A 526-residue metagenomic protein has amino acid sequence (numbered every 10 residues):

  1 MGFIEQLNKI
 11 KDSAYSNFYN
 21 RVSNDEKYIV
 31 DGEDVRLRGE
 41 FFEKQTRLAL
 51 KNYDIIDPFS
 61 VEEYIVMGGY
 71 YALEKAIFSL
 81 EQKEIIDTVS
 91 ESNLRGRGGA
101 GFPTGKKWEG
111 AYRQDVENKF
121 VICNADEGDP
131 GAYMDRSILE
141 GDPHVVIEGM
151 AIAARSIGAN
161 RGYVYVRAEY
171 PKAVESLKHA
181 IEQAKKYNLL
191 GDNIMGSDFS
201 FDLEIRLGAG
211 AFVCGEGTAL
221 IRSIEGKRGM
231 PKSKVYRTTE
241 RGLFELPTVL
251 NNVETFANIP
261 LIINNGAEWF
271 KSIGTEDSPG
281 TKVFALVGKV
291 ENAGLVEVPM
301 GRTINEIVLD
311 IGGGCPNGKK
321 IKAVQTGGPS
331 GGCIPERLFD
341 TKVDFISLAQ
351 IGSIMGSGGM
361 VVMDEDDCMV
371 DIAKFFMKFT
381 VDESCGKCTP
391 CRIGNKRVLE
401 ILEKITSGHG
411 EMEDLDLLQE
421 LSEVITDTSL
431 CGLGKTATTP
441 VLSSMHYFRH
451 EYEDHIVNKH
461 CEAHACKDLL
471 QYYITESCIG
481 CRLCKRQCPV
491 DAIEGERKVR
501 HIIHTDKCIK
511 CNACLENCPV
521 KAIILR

Functional and structural regions predicted by a protein language model:
M1-I10, A72-E91, E117-V121, A125 (+7 more regions): Ferredoxin-type iron-sulfur electron-transfer modules in oxidoreductases and energy-metabolism complexes
E5-V89, N251-G266: Flexible inter-domain linker/hinge segments
I56, Y64-Y71, V121-D135, T238-L243 (+2 more regions): Gly-rich Lys/Arg/Thr-decorated short loops/hinges at beta-loop-alpha junctions or inter-strand turns that position
E74-Q114, K271-S272, D277, A285 (+3 more regions): Accessory "access/gating" subregions that flank catalytic or transport cores
D142-S156: Histidine-anchored nucleotide/phosphate-binding helix
G149-A151, M300-N317: Short amphipathic, charge-patterned alpha-helical segments
V174-M300, G312: Hydrophobic alpha-helical positions that pack around
T389-K396, L483-I502, A513-R526: Iron-sulfur cluster-binding cysteine motifs and their immediate structural context in ferredoxin-like electron-transfer
